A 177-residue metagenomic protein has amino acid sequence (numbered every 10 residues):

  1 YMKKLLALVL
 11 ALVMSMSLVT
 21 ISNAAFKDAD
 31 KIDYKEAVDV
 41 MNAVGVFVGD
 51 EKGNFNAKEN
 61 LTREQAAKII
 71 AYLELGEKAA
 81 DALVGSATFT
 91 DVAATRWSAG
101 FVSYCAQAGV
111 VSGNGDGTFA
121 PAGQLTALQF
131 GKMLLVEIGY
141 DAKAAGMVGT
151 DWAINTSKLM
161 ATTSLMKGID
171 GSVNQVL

Functional and structural regions predicted by a protein language model:
Y1-K35, V44-A67, A71-A99, Q107-L128 (+1 more regions): Feature responds to low-complexity, polar/acidic, surface-exposed segments characteristic of secreted/exported proteins
